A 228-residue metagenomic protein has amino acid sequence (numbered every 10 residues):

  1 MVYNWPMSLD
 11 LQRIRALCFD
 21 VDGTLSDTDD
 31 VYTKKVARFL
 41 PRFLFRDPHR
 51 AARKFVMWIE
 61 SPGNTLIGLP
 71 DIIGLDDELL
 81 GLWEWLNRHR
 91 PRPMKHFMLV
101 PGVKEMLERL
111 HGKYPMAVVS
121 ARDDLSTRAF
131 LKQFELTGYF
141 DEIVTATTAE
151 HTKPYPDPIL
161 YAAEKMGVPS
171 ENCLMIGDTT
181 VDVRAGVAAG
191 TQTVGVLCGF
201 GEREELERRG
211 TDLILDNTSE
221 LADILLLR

Functional and structural regions predicted by a protein language model:
V2-R15, E108, D124, R128-R228: Asp-based, Mg2+/Mn2+-dependent phosphohydrolase catalytic module
V2-W5, D10-K104, G112: N-terminal helical cap/lid subdomain that shapes the substrate entry/recognition surface in HAD-like hydrolases
V100, Y114, K153-Y155: Hydrophobic alpha-helix-in-membranes signature
K113-Y114, G190: Glycine-centered short loops/turns at secondary-structure junctions
